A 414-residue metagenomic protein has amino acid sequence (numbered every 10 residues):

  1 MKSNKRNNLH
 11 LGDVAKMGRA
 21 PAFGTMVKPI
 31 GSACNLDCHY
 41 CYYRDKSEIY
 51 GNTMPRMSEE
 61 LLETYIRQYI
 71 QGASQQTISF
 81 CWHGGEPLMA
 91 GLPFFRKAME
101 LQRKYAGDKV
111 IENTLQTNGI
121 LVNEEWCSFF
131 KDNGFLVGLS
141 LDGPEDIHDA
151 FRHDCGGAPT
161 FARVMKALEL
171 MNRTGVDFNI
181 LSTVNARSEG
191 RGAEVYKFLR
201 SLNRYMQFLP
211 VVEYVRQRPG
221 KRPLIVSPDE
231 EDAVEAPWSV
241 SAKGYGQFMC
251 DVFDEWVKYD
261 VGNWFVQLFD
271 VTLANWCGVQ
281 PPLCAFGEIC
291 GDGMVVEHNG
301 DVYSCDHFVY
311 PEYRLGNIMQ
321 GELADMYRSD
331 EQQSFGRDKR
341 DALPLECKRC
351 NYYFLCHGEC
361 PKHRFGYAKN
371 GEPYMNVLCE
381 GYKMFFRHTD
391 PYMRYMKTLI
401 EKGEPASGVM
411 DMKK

Functional and structural regions predicted by a protein language model:
M1-V27, D45, Q75: N-terminal [4Fe-4S]-dependent radical SAM core
R19-E60: Canonical Radical SAM [4Fe-4S] cluster-binding loop centered on the CxxxCxxC motif and its immediate flanking residues
C34, C38-C41, C284, C290 (+5 more regions): Short cysteine clusters
I66-C81, A90-V226: Radical SAM/AdoMet-radical enzyme domain recognition
D154-A162, E169, R173-A285, I289 (+2 more regions): Radical SAM enzyme [4Fe-4S]-AdoMet core and its adjacent flexible, acidic and glycine-rich loops/tails across
E297: Short, acidic, Ser/Thr-enriched surface-loop or helix-capping motifs
V309-K414: Flexible mid-to-C-terminal extensions adjoining Fe-S/redox cofactors in radical SAM and related proteins
